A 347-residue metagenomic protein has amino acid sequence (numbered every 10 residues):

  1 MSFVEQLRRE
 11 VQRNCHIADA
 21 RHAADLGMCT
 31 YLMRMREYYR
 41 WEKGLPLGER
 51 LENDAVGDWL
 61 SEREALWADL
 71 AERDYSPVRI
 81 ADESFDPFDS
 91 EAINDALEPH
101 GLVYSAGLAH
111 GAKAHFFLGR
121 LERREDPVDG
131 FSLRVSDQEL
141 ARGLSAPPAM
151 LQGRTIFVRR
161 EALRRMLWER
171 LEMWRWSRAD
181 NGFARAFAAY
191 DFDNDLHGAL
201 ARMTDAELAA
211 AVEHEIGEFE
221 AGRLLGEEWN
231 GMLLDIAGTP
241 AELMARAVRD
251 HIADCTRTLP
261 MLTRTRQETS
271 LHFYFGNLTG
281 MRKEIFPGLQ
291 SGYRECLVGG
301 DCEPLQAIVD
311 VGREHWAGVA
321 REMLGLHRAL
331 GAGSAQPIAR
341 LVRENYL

Functional and structural regions predicted by a protein language model:
M1-D126, L347: N-terminal low-structure segments adjacent to metalloprotease catalytic domains across cellular compartments
L45, E52-A55, S61, L66-E72 (+2 more regions): Long, well-structured alpha-helical subdomains associated with metal-dependent extracellular/ecto-lumenal hydrolases
E83, G198-A210, T239-A247: Short, charged/polar micro-motifs that form catalytic or ligand-binding hotspots
D95-S145, G153-R154, A162, M166-L167 (+2 more regions): Basic, amphipathic N-terminal segments that precede the first structured/catalytic domain
P127, S136-D205: Active-site scaffold of zinc-dependent metalloenzymes
A206-R223: Active-site recognition of the HExxH zinc-binding catalytic motif
F219-D250: Post-HEXXH active-site segment of zinc metalloproteases
